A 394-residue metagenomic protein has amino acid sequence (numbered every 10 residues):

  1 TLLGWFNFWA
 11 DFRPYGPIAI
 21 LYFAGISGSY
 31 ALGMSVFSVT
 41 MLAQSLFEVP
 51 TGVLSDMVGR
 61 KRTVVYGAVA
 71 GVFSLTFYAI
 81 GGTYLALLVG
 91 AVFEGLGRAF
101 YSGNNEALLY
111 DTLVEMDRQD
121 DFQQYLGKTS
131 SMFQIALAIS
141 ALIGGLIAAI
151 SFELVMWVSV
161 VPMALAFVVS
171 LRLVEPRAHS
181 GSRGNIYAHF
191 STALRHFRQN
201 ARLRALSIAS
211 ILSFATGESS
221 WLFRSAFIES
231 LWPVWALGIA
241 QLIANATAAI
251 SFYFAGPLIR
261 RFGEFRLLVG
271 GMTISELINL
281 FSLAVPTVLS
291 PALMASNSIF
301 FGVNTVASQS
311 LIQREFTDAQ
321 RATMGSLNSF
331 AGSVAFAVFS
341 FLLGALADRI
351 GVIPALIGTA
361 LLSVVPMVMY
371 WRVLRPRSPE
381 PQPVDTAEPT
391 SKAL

Functional and structural regions predicted by a protein language model:
T1-L46, Q199-A244: Helix-loop boundary and gating motifs at the non-cytosolic
I20-G25, Y78-I80, L137-S159, A226-W232 (+2 more regions): Transmembrane alpha-helix termini and helix-breaking/packing motifs in multi-pass membrane transporters
Q44-G82: Conserved MFS/SLC helix-loop-helix module at the cytosolic interface between two early adjacent transmembrane helices
V69-G82, L87, T273-P286: C-terminal ends and interior cores of transmembrane alpha-helices in multi-pass membrane transporters/permeases
V92-Q134: Cytoplasmic helix-loop-helix junction between adjacent transmembrane helices in 12-TM secondary transporters
F152-N185, R372-P383: Helix-loop junctions on the cytosolic side of multi-pass membrane transporters, especially the intracellular loop
V174-I208, S391-L394: Juxtamembrane intracellular "pre-TM" segments in multi-pass secondary transporters
F227-L394: C-terminal transmembrane bundle of multi-pass solute transporters/carriers
